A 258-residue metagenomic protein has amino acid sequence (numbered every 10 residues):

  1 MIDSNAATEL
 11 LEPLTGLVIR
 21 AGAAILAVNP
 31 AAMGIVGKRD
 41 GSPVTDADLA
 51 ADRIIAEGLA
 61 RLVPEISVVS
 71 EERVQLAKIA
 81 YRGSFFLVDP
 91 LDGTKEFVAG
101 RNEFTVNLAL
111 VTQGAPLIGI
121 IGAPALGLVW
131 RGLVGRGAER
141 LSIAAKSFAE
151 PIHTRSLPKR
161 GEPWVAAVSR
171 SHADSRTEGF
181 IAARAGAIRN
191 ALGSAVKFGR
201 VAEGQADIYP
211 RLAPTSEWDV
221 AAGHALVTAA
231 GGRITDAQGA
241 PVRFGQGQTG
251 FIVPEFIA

Functional and structural regions predicted by a protein language model:
M1-G16, G179-A182, G199-A258: Oxyanion/phosphate-interacting regions
M1-L91, S175, G179, A240: N-terminal subdomain of lithium-sensitive/metallo-dependent phosphomonoesterases centered on the IMPase/IPPase/PAP
I25, D48, L59, T94 (+5 more regions): Residue-level signal for inorganic ion chemistry
G34, S67, V165, A187-I188 (+1 more regions): Conserved beta-strand segments of alpha/beta enzyme cores
R82-P124: Glycine-rich active-site/cofactor-binding loop and its immediate structural neighborhood
L108-G199, G247-A258: Acidic beta-strand-loop-alpha-helix segment within the catalytic core of divalent metal-dependent phosphate-processing
